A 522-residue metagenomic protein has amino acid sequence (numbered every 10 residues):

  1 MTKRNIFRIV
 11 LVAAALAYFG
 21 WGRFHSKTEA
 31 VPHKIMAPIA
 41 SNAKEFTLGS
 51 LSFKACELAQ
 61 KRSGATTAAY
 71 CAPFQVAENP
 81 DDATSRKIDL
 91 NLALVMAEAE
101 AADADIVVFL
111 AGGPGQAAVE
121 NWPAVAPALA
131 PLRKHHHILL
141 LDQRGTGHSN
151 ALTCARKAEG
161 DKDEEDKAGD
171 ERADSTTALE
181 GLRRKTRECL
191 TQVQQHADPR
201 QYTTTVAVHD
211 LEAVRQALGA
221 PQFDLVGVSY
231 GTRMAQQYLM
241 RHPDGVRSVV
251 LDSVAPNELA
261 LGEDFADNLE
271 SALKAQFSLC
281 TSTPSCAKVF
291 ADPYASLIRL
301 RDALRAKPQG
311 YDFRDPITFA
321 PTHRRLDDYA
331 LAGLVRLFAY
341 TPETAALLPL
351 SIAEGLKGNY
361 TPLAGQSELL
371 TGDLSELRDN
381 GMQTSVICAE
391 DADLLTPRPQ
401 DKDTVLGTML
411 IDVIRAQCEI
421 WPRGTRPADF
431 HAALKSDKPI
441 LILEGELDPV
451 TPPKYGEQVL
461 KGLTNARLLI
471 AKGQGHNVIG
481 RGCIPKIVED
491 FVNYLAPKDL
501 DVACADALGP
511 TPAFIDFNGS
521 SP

Functional and structural regions predicted by a protein language model:
M1-K3: N-terminal Lys/Arg-rich, disordered targeting/topogenic segments
N5-G22: Hydrophobic membrane-insertion alpha-helices, especially the h-region of bacterial N-terminal signal peptides
S26-Y329, S385-P522: Gly/Pro-rich cap/lid or specificity-loop segments adjacent to the active site
A255-L273, S351-T371: Flexible "cap/lid" loop of the alpha/beta hydrolase fold
A275-L279, A330-V335, L347-S351: A general alpha-helix detector
D315-G333, A339-T344, L374-G381: Structural motif
A339-A353, D393-R398, A496: Short helix-capping/linker segments at secondary-structure and domain boundaries
G372, R378-T384, E390-A392: Long, K/E/R/D-enriched contiguous segments that form extended
